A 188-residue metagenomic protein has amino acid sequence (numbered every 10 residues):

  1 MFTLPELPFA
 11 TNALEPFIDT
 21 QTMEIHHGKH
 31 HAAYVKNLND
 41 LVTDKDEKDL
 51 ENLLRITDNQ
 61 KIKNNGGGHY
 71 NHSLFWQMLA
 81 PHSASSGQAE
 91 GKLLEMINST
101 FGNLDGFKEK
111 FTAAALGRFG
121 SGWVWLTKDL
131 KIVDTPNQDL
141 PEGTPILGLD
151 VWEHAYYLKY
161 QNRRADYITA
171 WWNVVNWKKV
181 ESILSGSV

Functional and structural regions predicted by a protein language model:
M1-A10: Acidic, low-complexity proline/glycine-rich segments
N12-L14: Secretory/endomembrane lumenal or extracellular ectodomains immediately following the signal peptide
P16-A32, L50-N71, N137-D150: Alpha-helical scaffold segments that form or flank carboxylate-/histidine-based iron centers
H27-L38, I62-W76, T100, L104 (+3 more regions): Alpha-helical transition-metal enzyme core signature, strongest for iron centers
P81-H82, G91-S121, D129: Conserved, well-structured core segments that form or line functional sites
G87: Short Gly/Ser/Thr- and charged-rich N-terminal loops/segments that act as flexible capping/hinge elements
A113-R163, I168-K178: An amphipathic alpha-helical core segment
K179-S182, S187-V188: Protein-protein interaction regions
